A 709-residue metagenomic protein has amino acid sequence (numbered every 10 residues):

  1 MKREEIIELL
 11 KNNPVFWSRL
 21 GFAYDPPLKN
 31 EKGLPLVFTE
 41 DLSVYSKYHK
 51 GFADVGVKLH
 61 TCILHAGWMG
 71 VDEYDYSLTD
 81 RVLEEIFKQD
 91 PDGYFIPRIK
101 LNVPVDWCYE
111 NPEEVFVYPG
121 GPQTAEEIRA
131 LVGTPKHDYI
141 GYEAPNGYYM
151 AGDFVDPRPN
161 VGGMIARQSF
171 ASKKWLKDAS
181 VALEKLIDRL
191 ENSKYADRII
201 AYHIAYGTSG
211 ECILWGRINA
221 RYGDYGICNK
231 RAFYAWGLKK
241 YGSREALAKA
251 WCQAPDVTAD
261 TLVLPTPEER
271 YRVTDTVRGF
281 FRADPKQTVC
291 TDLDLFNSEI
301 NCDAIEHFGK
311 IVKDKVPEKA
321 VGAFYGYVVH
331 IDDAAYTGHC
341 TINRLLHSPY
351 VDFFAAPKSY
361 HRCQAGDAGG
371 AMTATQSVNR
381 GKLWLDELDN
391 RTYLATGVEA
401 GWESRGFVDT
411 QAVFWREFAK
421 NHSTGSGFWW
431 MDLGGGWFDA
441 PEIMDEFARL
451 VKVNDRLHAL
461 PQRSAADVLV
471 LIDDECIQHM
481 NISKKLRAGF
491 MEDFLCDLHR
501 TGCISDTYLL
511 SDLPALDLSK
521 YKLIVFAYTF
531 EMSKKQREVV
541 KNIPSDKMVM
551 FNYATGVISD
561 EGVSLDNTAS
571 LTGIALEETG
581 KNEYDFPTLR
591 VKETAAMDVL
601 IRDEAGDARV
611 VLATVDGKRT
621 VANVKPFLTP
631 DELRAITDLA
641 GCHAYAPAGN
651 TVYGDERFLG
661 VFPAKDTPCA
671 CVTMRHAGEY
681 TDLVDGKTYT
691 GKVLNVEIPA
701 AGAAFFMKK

Functional and structural regions predicted by a protein language model:
K2-Y48, V57-K58: Boundary/entry segment of secreted carbohydrate-active catalytic domains
G21-E40, C62-S77, V161-V181, P285-C302 (+6 more regions): The substrate-binding groove and active-site-proximal loops of carbohydrate-active enzymes, especially glycoside
E40-H49, I342-N343, D497-D517: A short, well-structured beta->alpha microelement
V44-Y148, L176-D178, I187-E191, F308-K315 (+1 more regions): Aromatic-lined substrate-binding rim segments of carbohydrate-active enzymes
I86, L186, Y202, S243 (+5 more regions): Conserved, mostly hydrophobic/aromatic
N111-H347, V351, D367: Polysaccharide-binding and catalytic clefts of secreted carbohydrate-active enzymes
K315-E318, G322-D493, I574-R590, D598-E604 (+4 more regions): Hydrophobic targeting/anchoring helices
T410, A527-K709: A conserved amphipathic helix/loop scaffold that creates a polar/acidic microenvironment used either to coordinate
